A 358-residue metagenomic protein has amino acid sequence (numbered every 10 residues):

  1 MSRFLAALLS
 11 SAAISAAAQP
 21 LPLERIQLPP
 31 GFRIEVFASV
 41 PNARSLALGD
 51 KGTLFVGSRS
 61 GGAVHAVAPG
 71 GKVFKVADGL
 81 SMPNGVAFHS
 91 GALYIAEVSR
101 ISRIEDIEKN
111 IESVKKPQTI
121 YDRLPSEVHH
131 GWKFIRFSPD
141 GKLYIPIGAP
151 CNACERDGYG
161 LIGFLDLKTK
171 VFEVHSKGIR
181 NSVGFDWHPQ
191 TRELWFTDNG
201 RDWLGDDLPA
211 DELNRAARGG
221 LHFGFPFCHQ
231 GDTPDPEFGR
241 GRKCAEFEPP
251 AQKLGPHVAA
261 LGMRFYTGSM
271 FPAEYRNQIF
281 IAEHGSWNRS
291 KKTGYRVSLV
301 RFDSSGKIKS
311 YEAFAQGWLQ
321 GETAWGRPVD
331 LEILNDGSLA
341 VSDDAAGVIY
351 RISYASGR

Functional and structural regions predicted by a protein language model:
Q19-L28, W132, A149-N152, D157 (+6 more regions): Beta-propeller domain segments
E35-P41, F74-G79, I120-E127, V174-G178 (+2 more regions): Surface loop/turn motifs at the tips and blade-to-blade linkers of beta-strand repeat domains
E35-S60, V258-F265, I281-A282: Beta-strand-rich domains and repeat architectures in extracellular enzymes and scaffolds, especially beta-propellers
T53-G57, A92-I95, K142-P146, E193-T197 (+3 more regions): Conserved beta-propeller blade signature
S58-S60, V98-R100, D106, G148-P150 (+4 more regions): Short loop/turn segments immediately following the C-termini of beta-strands
H65-G91: Blade-loop segments of beta-propeller domains
M82, S99-S138, P146-C151, V171 (+1 more regions): Asp-box/WD-like beta-propeller blade repeats and closely related beta-sheet repeat scaffolds
